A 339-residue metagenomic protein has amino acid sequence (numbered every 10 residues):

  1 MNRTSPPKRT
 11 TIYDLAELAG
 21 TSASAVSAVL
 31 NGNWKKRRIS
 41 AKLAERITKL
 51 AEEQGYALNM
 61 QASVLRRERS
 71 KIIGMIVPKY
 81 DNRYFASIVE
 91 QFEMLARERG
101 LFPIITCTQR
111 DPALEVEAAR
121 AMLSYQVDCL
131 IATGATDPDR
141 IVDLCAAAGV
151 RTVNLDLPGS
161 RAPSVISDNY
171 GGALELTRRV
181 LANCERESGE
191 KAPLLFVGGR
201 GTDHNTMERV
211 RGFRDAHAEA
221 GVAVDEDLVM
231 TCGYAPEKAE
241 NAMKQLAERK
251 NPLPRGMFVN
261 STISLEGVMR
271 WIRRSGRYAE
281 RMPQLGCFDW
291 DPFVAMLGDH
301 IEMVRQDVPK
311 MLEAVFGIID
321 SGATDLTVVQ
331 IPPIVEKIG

Functional and structural regions predicted by a protein language model:
M1-R69: N-terminal helix-turn-helix DNA-binding module of bacterial transcription factors
A41, E45, Q54-A121, Y125-C129: Amphipathic helical "hinge" segments at domain boundaries
Y84-E98, G172-E175, H204-A223, K238 (+2 more regions): Short, solvent-exposed amphipathic alpha-helices that sit in or adjacent to ligand/effector-binding or catalytic
V127-G134, P193-G198, V229, N251-S261 (+1 more regions): Periplasmic-binding protein-like
A132-R178, A182-E185, I263, D289-I301: Flexible loop/hinge segments that line or gate small-molecule binding clefts
V153, P163-F196, R211-D215, P236-A247 (+2 more regions): Hydrophobic alpha-helical segments within soluble ligand-binding/sensing domains
L176-V222, D227, T327-G339: An alpha-beta-alpha
E240, K244-G339: Flexible loop/turn connectors
